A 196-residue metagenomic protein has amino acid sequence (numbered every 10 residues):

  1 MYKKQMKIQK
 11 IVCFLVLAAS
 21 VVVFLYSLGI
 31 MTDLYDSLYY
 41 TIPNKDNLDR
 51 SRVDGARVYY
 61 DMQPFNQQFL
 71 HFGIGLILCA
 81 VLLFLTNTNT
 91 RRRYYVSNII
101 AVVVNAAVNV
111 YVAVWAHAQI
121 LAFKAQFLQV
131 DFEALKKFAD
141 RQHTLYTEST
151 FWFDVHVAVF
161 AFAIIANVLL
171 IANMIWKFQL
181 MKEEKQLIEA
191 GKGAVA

Functional and structural regions predicted by a protein language model:
M1-Q5, D54-Y95: Alpha-helical transmembrane segments and their immediate interhelical/interface regions in integral membrane proteins
Y2-I30, H71, G75: Hydrophobic secretory-pathway targeting helix
Y2-I8, L85-Y94, H117-L128, F162-A196: Cytosolic juxtamembrane helix at the C-terminal end of the final transmembrane segment
Q5-C13, T147-A158: Loop-to-transmembrane boundary segments
Q9-S20, L76, N98-N105, V159-A166: Hydrophobic alpha-helical transmembrane segments of polytopic
L15-T32, I99-A122: Hydrophobic alpha-helical membrane-insertion segments
L34-F65, V114-V155: Interfacial non-cytosolic loop connecting adjacent transmembrane helices
N66-G75, F153-I164: Alpha-helical transmembrane segments of polytopic membrane proteins
